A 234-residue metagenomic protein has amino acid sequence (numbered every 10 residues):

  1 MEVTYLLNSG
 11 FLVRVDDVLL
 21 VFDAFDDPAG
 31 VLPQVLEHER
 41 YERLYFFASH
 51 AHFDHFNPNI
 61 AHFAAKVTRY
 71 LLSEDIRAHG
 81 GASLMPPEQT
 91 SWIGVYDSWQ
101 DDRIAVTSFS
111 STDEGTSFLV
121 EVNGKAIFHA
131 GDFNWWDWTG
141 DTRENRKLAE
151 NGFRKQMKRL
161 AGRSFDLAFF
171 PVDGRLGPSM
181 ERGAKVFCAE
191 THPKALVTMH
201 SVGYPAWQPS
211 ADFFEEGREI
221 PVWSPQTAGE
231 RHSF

Functional and structural regions predicted by a protein language model:
E2-Y5, L20-D23, I104-S110, A126-D132 (+1 more regions): Active-site-proximal beta-strand elements of phosphoester/diester hydrolases
T4-S9, A82-D101, R159, M180-F234: Binuclear metal-ion centers of metallo-dependent hydrolases, dominated by the metallo-beta-lactamase
G10-F47, A51, P58-H62, F133-G162: Pre-active-site segment of Zn-dependent metallo-hydrolases
V13-D17, D101-D102, V120-N123: Active-site beta-strand termini and strand-to-loop segments that position acidic
V21-F25, E42-F56, Y70-D75, F128-G131 (+4 more regions): Active-site neighborhood of phospho(di)ester-bond hydrolases with catalytic His/Asp-centered motifs
D27-A29, A51-F56, R77-G80, D97-W99 (+4 more regions): Active-site environment of divalent metal-dependent phosphoester hydrolases
Q34-S98: Active-site HxH/HxHxD metal-binding segment of metal-dependent hydrolases
T112-A189: Active-site-proximal loop/helix segments of hydrolase catalytic cores
